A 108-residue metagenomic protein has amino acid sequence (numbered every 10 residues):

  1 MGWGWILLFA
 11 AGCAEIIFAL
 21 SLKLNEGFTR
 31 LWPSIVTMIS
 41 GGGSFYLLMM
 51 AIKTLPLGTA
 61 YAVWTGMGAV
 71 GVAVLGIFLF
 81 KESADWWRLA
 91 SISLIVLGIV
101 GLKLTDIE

Functional and structural regions predicted by a protein language model:
M1-E108: Polytopic alpha-helical membrane proteins, predominantly small-molecule transporters/carriers
